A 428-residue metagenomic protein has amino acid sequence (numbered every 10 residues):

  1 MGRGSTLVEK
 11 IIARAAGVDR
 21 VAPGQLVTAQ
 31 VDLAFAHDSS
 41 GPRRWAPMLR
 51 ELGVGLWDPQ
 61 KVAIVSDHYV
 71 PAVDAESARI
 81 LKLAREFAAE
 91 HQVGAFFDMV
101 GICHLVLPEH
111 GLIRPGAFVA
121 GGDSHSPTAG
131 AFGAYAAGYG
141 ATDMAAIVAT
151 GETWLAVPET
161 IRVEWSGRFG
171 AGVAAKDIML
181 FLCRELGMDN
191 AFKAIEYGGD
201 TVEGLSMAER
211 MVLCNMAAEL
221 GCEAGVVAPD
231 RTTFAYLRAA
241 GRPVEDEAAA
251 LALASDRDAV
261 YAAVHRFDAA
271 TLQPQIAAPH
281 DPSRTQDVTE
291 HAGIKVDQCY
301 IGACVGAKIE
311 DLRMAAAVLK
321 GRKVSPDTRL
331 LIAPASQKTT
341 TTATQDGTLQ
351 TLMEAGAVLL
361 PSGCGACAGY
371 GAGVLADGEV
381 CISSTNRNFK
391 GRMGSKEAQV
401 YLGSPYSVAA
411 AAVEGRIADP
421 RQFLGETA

Functional and structural regions predicted by a protein language model:
M1-A428: Fe-S-dependent hydro-lyases/dehydratases of central metabolism
